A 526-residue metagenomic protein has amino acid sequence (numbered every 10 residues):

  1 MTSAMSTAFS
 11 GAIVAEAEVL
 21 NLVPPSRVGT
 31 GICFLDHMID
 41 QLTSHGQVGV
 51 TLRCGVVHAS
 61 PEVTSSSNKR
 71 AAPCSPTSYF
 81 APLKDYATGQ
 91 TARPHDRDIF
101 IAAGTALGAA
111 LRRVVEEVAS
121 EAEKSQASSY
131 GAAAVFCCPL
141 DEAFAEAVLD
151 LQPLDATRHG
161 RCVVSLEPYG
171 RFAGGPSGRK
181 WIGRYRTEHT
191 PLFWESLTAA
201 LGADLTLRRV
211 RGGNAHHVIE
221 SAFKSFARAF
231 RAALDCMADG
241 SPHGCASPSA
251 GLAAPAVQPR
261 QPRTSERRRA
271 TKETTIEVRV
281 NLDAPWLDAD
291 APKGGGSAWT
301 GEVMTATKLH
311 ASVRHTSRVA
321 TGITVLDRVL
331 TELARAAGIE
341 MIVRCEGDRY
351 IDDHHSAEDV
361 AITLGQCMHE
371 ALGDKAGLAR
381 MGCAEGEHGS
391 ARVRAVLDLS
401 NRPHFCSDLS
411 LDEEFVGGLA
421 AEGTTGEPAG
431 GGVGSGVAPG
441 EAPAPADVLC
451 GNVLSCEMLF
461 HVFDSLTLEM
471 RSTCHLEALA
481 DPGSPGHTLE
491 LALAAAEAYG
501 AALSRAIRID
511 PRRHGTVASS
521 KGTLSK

Functional and structural regions predicted by a protein language model:
T2-T64, N68-R70, C74-K526: Structural preference for solvent-exposed beta-strand-turn elements and adjacent flexible terminal/loop segments within
